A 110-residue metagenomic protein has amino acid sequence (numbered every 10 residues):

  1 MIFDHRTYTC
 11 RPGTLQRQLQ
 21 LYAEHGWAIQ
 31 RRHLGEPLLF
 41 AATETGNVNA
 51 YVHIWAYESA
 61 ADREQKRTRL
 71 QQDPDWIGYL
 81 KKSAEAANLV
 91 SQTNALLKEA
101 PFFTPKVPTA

Functional and structural regions predicted by a protein language model:
M1-A110: Short S/T/G/P-rich N-terminal loop/turn motif that feeds into the first structured element of a domain
